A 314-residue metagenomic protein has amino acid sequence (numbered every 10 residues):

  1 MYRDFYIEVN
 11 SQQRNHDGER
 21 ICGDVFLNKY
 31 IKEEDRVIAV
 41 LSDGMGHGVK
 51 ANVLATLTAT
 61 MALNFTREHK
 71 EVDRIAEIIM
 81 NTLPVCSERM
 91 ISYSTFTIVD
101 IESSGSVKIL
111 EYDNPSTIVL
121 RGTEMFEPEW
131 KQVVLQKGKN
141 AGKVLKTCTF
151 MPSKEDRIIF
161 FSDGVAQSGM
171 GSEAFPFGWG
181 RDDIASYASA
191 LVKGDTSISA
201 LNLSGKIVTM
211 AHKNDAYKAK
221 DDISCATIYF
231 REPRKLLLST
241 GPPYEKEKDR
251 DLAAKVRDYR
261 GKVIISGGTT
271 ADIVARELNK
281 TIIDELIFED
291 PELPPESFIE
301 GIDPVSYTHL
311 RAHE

Functional and structural regions predicted by a protein language model:
M1-C22: Regulatory cytosolic signal-relay segments
E19-E34, P128-G171: Acidic loop->beta-strand submotif enriched in PP2C/PPM serine/threonine phosphatases
V25-M80, I159, G171-A185: Primarily the active-site beta-strand->alpha-helix module of PP2C/PPM metal-dependent phosphatases, and frequently
D35-H47, E111, F150-E173, I228 (+1 more regions): Conserved beta-strand-loop-short alpha-helix elements that form and flank the Mn2+/Mg2+-coordinating active site
L54-T123, L145, I198-I228: Catalytic core of PPM/PP2C metal-dependent serine/threonine phosphatase domains
Y229, K235-R260: N-terminal glycine-/serine-/threonine-rich phosphate-binding loop
L252-N279: Active-site beta-strand/loop microenvironment that shapes enzyme catalytic pockets
T308-E314: Conserved small/polar residues in nucleotide/adenosyl-binding loops
